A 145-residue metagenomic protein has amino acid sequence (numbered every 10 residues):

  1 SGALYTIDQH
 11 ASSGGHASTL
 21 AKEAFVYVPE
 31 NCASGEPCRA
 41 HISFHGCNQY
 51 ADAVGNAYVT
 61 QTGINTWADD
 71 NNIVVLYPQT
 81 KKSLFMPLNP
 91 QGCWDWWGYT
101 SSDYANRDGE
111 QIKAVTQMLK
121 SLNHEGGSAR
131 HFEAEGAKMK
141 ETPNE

Functional and structural regions predicted by a protein language model:
S1-G35, R107: N-terminal cap/lid segment of alpha/beta-hydrolase-fold proteins
Y5, I42, L76-P78: Hydrophobic/aromatic beta-strand patches that form the interior of the parallel beta-sheet core in alpha/beta enzyme
A17-A24, V59-T62, I73: Catalytic phosphate/metal-binding cores of nucleic-acid and nucleotide-processing enzymes, i.e., regions that mediate
V26, E36-N48: Short beta-strand element of the alpha/beta-hydrolase
Y27-E36, I64-A68, H124-H131: Surface-exposed acidic, glycine-flexible loop patches that form ligand/cofactor-binding and adhesion interfaces
G35-A40, D70-L76: Loop/turn elements at helix/coil->beta-strand transitions in domains of secreted/extracellular proteins
Q49-A57, D69, L76-E125: Cap/lid segment of the alpha/beta-hydrolase catalytic domain
A137-E145: Long, low-complexity intrinsically disordered regions of secretory-pathway proteins
